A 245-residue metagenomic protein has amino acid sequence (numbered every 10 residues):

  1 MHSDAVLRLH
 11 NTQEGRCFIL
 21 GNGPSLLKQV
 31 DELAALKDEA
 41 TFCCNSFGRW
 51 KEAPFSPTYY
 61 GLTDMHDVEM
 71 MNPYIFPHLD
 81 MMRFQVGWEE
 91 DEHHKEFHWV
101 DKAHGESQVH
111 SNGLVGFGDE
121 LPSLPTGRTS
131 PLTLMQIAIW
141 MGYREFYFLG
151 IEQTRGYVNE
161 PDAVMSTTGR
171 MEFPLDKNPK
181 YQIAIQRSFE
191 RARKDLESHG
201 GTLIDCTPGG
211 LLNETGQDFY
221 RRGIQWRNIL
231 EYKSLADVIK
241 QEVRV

Functional and structural regions predicted by a protein language model:
M1-V245: Metal-ion/cofactor- or nucleotide/acyl-coenzyme-handling active-site neighborhoods
